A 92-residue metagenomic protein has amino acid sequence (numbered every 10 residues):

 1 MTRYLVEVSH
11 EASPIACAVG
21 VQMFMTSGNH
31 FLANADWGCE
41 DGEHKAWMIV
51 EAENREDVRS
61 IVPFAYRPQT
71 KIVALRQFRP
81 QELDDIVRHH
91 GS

Functional and structural regions predicted by a protein language model:
M1-S92: Conserved, structured core segments of small domains
